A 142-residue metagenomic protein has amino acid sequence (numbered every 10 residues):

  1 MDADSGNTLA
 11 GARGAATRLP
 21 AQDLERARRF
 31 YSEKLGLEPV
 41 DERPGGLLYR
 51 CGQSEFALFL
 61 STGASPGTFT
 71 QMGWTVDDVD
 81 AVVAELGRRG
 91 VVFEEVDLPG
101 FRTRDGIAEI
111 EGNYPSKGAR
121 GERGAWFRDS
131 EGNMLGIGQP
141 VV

Functional and structural regions predicted by a protein language model:
M1-E25, E55, F69-M72, G138-V142: N-terminal beta-strand motif that seeds the catalytic metal site of vicinal oxygen chelate
S5-G6, R26, E33-L37, E111-P115: Intrinsically disordered, low-complexity segments enriched in polar/charged residues with Gly/Pro, especially when
G11, P66, G118-A119: Short, flexible hinge/linker loops that cap or flank conserved catalytic cores
G11-A12, R18-F56, S61-G63, A81 (+1 more regions): Core segments of cupin and vicinal oxygen chelate
A15, P44-G45, T70, R123: Residue-level marker for the onset of beta-strands and adjacent loop->beta junctions in well-ordered domains
D23-E25, M72-M134, Q139-V142: Vicinal oxygen chelate
S61-S65, V141-V142: A short, sequence-level motif marking secondary-structure junctions
